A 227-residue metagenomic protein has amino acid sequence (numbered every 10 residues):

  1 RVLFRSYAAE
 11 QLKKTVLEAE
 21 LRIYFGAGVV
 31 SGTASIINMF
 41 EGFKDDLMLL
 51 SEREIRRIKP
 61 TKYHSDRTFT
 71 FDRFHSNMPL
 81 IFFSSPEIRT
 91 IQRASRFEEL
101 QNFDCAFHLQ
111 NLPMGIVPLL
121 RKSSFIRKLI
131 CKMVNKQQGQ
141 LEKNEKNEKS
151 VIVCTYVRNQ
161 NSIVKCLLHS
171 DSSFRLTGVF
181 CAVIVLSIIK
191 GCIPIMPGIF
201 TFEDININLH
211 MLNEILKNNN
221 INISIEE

Functional and structural regions predicted by a protein language model:
V2-L3: Short, small-residue-biased leader/transition segments that mark boundaries at the very start of proteins
Y7-E227: C-terminal catalytic/substrate-binding lobe primarily of soluble NAD(P)-dependent oxidoreductases
